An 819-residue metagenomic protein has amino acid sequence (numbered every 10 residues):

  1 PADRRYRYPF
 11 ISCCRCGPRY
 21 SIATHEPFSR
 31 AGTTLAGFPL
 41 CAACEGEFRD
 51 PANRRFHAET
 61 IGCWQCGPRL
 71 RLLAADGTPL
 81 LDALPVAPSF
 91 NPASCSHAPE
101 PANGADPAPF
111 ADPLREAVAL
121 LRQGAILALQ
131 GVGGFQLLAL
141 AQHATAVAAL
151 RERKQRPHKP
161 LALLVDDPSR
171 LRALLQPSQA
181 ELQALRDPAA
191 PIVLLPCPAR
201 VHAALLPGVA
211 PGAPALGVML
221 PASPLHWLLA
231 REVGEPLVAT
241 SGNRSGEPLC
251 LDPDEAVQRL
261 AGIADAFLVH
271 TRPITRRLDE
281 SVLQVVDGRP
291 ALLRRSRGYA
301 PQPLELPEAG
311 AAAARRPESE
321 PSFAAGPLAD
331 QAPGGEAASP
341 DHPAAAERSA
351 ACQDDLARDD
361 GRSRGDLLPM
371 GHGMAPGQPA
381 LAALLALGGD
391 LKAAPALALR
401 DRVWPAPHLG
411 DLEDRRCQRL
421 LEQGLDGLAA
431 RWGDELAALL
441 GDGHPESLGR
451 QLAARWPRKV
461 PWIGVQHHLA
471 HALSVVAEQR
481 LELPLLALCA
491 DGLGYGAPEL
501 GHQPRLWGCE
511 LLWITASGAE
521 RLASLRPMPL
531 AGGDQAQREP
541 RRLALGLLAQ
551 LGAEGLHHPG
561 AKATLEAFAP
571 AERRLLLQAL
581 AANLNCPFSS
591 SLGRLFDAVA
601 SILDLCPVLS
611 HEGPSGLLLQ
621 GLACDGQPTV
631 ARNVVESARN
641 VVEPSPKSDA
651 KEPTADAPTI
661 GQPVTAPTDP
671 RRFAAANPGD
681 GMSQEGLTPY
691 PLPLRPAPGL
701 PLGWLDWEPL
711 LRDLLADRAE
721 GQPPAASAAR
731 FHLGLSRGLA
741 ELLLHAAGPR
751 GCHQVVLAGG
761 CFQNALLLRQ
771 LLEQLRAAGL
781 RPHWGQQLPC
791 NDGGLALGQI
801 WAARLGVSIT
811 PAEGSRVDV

Functional and structural regions predicted by a protein language model:
P1-V86, N103-G310, P340, C352-D355 (+2 more regions): Active-site-adjacent structural elements in enzyme catalytic cores
T60, G67-R69, L391-G427, G546-A579 (+4 more regions): A contiguous, well-structured pocket-lining segment that forms one wall/lid of small-molecule binding clefts in soluble
D76-D112, P307-P379, G626-P691, A697-P698 (+1 more regions): Intrinsically disordered, low-complexity terminal tails and inter-domain linkers enriched for S/T/G/P/D/E
L127-A141, L237-G246, G492-L506, N583-C606: Conserved phosphate/anionic-ligand binding catalytic regions in large, soluble enzymes, centered on
P160, D265-V282, G298-Y299, P303-E305 (+3 more regions): Phosphate/diphosphate-binding loops
D442, K459-H471, H753-A758, A765 (+1 more regions): Conserved phosphate-binding/catalytic loops in two-lobed NTP-binding clefts
H468-A490, G494, P540-A549, H732 (+1 more regions): Glycine-rich phosphate-binding/hydrolytic loop that grips phosphoryl groups
E520-D534, G560, A579-L584, L780-Q786: Short beta-alpha connecting loops at secondary-structure transitions that line or flank enzyme active sites
